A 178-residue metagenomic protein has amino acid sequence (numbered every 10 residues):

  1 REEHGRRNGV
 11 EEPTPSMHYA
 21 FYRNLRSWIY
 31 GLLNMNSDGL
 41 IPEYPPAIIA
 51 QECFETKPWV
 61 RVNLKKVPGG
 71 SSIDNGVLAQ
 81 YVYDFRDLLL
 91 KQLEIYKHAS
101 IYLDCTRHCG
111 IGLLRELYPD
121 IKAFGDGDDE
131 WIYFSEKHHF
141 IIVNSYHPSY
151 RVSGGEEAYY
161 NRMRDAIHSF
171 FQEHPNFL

Functional and structural regions predicted by a protein language model:
R1-K97, C109-G112, R151: A polyanion-binding, active-site-adjacent surface
S37, S100-I101, K122: Secondary-structure boundary/capping signal
V62-N63, L103-R107, S145-Y146: Short His-Asn-centered micro-motif
G76-L90, I111-L178: C-terminal capping/extension of enzyme domains
A99-Y102, I141: Hydrophobic beta-strand segments of well-ordered beta-sheets in folded domains
